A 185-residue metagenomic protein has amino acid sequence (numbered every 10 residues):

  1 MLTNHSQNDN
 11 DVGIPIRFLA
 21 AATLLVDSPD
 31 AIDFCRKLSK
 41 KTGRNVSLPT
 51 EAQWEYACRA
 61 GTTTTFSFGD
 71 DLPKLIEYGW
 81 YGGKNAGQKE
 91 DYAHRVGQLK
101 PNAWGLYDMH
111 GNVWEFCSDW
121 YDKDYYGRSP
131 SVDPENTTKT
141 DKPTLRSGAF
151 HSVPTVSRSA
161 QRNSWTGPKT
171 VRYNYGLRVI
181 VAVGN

Functional and structural regions predicted by a protein language model:
M1-T62, G87-Y107, V183: Short aromatic-cysteine micro-motif
R17, A22, T65, E77-W80 (+3 more regions): Conserved beta-strand positions that form and line the central face of beta-propeller blades
S28, W54, W80, W104 (+3 more regions): Signature tryptophan residues that serve as conserved aromatic anchors
A52-E55, D71-L72, R146-H151: Short, solvent-exposed turn/loop segments enriched in Gly/Ser/Thr/Pro and often Arg
E55-C58, L75, D124: Short catalytic/ligand-binding loop motif for oxyanion handling, primarily in non-cytosolic enzymes, centered on
T62-T63, A86-Y92, M109-N185: Surface-exposed recognition segments
T63-A93: Chymotrypsin/trypsin-fold serine protease catalytic domain
